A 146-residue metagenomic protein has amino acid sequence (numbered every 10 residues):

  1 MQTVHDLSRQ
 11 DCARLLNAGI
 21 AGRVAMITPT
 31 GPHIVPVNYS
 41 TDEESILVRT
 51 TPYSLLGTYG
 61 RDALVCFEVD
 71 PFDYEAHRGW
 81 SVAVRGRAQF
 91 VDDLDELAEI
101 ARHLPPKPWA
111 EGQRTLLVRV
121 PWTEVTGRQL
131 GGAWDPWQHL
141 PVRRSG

Functional and structural regions predicted by a protein language model:
M1-Q2, C66, P71-G146: Charged, gly/pro-rich active-site loop segments
M1-R23: Short, basic/aromatic recognition patches
C12, I20, E44, A63 (+2 more regions): A generic secondary-structure signal marking the coil-to-beta-strand transition
G19-T51, F67: Short beta-strand segments
T30, S54-L56, W134: Short, surface-exposed beta-strand-loop junctions and turns on beta-sheet-rich folds
P32-H33, S40, Y59-G60, H77-W80: Short glycine/proline-enriched turns and hinge-like loops at secondary-structure junctions
N38, L56-G57, P108-A110: Short secondary-structure boundary/capping segments
V48-Y74: Helix-adjacent hinge/juxtasegments
